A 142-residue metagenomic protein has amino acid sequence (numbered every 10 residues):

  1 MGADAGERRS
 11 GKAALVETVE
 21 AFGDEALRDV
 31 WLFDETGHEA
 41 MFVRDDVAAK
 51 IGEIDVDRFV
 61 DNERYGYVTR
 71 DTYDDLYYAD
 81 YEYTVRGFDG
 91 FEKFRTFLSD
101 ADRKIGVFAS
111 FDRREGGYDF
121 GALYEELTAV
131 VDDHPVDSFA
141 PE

Functional and structural regions predicted by a protein language model:
M1-E142: Non-catalytic interaction/Regulatory regions outside core domains
